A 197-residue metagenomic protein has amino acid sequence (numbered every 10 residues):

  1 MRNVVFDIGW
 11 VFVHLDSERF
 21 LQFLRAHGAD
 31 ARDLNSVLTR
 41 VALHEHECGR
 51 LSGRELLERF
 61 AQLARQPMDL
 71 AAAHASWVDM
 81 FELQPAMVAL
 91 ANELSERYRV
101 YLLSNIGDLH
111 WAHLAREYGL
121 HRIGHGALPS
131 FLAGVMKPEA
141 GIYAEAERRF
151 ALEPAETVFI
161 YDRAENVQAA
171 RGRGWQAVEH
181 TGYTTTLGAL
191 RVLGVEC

Functional and structural regions predicted by a protein language model:
M1-A89, E96, G107-W111: N-terminal helical cap/lid subdomain that shapes the substrate entry/recognition surface in HAD-like hydrolases
R2-V4, G107-D108, A112-C197: Asp-based, Mg2+/Mn2+-dependent phosphohydrolase catalytic module
D7-W10, G49, L94, L102 (+2 more regions): Generic structural signal for small/hydrophobic residues in well-ordered secondary structure, especially within
A89, Y101, G141: Active-site phosphate/pyrophosphate-handling residues
N92-L94, A151: Short, flexible hinge/linker loops that cap or flank conserved catalytic cores
E96-R97, I123: Structured helix-beta-strand junction loops
R97-R99, W175: A generic structural motif
